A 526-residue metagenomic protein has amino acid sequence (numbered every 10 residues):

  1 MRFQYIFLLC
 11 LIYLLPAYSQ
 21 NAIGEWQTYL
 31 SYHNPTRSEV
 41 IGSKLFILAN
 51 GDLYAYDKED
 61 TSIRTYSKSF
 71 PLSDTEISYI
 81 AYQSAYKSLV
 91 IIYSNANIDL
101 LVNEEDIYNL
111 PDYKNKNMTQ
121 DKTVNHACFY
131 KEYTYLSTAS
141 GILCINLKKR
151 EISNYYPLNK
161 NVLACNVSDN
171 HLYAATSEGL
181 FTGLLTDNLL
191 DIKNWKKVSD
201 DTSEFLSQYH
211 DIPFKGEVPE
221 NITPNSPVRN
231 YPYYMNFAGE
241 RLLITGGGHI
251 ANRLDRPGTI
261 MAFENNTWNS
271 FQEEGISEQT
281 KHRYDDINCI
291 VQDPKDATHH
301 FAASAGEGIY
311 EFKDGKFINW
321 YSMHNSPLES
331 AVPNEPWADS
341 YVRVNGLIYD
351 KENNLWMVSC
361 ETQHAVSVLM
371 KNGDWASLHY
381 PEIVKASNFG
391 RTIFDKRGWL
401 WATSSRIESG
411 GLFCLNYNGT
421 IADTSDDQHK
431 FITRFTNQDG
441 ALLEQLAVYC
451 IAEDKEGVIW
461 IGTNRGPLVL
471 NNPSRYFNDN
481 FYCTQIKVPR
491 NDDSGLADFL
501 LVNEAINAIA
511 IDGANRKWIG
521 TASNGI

Functional and structural regions predicted by a protein language model:
F3-Q4, S19-I526: Carboxylate-rich, polar loop motifs that coordinate divalent cations or form catalytic acidic clusters
Q4-L15: Sec-dependent N-terminal signal peptides
